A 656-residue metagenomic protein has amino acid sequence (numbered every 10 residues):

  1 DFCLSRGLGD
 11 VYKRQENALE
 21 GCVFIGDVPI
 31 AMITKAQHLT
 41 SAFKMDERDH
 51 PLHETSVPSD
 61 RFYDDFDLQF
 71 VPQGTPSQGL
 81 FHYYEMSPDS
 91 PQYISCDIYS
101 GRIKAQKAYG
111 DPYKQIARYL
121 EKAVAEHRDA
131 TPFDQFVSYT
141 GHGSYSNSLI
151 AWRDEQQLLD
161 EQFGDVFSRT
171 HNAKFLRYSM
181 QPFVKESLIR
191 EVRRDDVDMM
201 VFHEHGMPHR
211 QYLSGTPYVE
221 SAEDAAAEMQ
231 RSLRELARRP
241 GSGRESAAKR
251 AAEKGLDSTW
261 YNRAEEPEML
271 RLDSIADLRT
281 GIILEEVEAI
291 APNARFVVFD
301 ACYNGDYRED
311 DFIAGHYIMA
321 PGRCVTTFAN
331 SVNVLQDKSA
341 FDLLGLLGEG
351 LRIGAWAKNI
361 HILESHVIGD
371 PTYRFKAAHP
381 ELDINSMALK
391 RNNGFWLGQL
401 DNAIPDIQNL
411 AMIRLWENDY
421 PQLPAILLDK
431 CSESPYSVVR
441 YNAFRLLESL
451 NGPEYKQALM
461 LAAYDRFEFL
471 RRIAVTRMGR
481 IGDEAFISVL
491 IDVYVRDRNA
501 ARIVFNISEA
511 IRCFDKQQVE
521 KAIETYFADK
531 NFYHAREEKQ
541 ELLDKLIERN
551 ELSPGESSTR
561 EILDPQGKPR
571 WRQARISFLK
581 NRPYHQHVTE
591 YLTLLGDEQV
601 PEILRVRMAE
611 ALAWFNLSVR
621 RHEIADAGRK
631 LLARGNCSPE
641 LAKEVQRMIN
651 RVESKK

Functional and structural regions predicted by a protein language model:
F2-Y12: Single conserved hydrophobic/aromatic residue that forms the stacking wall/gate of nucleotide- or nucleobase-binding
K13-D64: Hydrophobic or amphipathic alpha-helical targeting/insertion segments
T55-Y119, A227-S339: Catalytic cores of nucleophile-dependent amide-cleaving enzymes
Q69-A225: A domain-level signal for caspase-like cysteine endopeptidase catalytic cores and their zymogen-processing architecture
A340-Q422, L428-D429, S437-N442: Caspase-like cysteine protease fold
L389-Q399, Y420-C431, G452-A463, D483-V495 (+4 more regions): Amphipathic alpha-helical scaffolding segments comprising HEAT/armadillo-like alpha-solenoid repeats
A403-I404, P435-Y436, R466-F467, D497-A500 (+4 more regions): Short inter-helical turns and helix N-cap capping residues of alpha-solenoid HEAT/ARM repeat scaffolds
D406-D419, V438-N451, R471-D483, R502-K516 (+4 more regions): Structural detector for internal amphipathic alpha-helices that build alpha-solenoid repeat scaffolds
